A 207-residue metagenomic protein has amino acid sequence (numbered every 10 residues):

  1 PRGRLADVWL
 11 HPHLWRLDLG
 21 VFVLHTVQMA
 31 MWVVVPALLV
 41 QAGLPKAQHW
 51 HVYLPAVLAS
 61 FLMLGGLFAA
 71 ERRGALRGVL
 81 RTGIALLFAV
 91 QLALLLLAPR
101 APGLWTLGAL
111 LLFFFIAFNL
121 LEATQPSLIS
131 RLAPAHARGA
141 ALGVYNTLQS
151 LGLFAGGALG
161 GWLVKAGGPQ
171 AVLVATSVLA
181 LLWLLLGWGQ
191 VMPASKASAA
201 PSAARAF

Functional and structural regions predicted by a protein language model:
P1-G20, A204-F207: Juxtamembrane intracellular "pre-TM" segments in multi-pass secondary transporters
H11-M31, L112: Pair of pore-lining "gating" transmembrane helices in MFS-fold secondary transporters
V33-H49: Short amphipathic helix-loop junctions that connect adjacent transmembrane helices in Major Facilitator Superfamily/SLC
K46, A135-Y145: Loop-to-transmembrane helix entry/capping segments in MFS-fold secondary transporters and related SLC/MFSD carriers
L62-R77, V164: Helix-to-loop junctions at the C-terminal end of transmembrane segments in multipass secondary transporters
G78-Q125: C-terminal transmembrane helical hairpin of 12-TM major facilitator-type secondary transporters
W162-A180: A membrane-interface helix-boundary motif in multi-pass transporters
T176-F207: Multi-pass alpha-helical transporter architecture, strongest for 12-TM Major Facilitator/SLC carriers used
